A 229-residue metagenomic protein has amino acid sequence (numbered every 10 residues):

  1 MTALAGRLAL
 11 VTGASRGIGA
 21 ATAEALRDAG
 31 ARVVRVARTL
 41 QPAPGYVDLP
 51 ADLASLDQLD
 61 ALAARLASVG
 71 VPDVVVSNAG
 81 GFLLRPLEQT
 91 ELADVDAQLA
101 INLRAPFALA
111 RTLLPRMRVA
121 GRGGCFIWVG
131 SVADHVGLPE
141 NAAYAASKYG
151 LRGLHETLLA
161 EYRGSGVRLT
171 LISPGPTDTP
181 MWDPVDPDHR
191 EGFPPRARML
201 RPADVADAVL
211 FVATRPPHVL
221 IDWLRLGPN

Functional and structural regions predicted by a protein language model:
S15-R16: Conserved glycine-rich cofactor-binding loop
A29-A43: Conserved glycine-rich Rossmann-like NAD(P)H-binding loop of the short-chain dehydrogenase/reductase
P86-L87, D94-L99: Substrate-binding pocket helix/loop in short-chain dehydrogenase/reductase
E88, V136-A142, A197: Active-site loop immediately N-terminal to the catalytic Tyr-X3-Lys motif of short-chain dehydrogenase/reductase
A110, S147: Active-site helix of classical SDR
S131: Residue(s) in the substrate-gating loop at a strand-loop-helix junction that position the organic substrate next
V167, L171, G192-N229: C-terminal helical subdomain
